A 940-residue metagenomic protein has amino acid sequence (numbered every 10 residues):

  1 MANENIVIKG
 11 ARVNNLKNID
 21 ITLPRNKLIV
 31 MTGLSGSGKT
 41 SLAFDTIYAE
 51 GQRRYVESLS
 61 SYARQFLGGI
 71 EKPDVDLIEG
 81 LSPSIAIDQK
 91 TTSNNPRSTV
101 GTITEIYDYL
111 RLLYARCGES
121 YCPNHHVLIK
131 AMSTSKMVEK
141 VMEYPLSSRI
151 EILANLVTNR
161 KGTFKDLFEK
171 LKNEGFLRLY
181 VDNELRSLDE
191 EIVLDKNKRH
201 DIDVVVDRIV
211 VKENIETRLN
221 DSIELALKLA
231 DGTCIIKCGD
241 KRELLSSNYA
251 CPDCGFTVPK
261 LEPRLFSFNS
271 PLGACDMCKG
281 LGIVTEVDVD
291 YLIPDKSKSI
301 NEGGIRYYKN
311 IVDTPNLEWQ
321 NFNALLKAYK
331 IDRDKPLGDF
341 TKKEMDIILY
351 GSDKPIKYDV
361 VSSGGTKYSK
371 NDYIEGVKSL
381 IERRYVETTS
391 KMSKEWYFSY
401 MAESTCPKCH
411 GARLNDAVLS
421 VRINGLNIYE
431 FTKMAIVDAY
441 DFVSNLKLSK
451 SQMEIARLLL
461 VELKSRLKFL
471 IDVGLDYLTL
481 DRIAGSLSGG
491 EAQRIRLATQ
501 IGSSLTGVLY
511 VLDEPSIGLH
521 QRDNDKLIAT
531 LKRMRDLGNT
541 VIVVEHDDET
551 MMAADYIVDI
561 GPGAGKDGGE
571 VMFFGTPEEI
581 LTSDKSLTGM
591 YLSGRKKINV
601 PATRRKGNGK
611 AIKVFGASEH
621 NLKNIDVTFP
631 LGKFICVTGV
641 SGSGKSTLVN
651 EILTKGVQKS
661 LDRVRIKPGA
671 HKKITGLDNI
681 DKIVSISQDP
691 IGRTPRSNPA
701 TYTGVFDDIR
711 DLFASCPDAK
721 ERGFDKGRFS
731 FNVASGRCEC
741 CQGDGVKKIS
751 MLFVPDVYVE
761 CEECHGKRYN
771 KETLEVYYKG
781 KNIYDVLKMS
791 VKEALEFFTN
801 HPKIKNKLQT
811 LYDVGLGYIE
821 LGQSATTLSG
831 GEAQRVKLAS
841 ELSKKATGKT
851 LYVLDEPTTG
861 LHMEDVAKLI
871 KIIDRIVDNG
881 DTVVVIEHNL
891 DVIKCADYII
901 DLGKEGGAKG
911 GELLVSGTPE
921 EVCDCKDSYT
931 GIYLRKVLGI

Functional and structural regions predicted by a protein language model:
M1-I940: Conserved phosphate-binding elements of NTP-dependent enzyme cores
